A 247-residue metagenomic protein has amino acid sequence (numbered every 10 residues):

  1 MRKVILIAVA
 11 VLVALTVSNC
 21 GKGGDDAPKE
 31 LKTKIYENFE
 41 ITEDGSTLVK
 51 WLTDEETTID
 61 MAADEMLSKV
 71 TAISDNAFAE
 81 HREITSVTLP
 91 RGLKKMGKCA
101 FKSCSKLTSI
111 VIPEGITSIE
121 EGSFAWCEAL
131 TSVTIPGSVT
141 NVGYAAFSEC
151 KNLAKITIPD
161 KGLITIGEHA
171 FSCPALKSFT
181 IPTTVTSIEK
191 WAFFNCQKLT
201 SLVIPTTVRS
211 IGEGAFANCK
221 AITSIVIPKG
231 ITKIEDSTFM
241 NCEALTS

Functional and structural regions predicted by a protein language model:
M1-V4, G21: Positively charged n-region of N-terminal signal peptides that target proteins for export
I5, E40-D44, F78-H81: Short, surface-exposed loop and linker segments with low hydrophobicity and enrichment for Pro/Ser/Thr
I5-L12: Sec-dependent N-terminal signal peptides
V13-K34: Bacterial Sec-dependent N-terminal signal peptides
A27-L52: Short beta-strand/loop segment at the start of cytosolic alpha/beta domains
Y36-E40, D54-A72, R82-K95, S105-S118 (+6 more regions): Structural signature of tandem-repeat unit edges
L48, G162-H169: Acidic/polar low-complexity surface segments
S74-A77, G97-A100, E120-W126, G143-S148 (+4 more regions): Consensus positions within tandem repeat domains that build extended binding/scaffold surfaces
